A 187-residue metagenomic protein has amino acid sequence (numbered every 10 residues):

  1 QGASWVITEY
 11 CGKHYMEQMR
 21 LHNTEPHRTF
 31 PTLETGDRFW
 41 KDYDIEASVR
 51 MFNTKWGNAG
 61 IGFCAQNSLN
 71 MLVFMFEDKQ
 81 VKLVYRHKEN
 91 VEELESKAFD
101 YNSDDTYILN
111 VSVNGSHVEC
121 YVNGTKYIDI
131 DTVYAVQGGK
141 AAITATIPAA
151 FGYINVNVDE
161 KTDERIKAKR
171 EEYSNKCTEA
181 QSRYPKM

Functional and structural regions predicted by a protein language model:
Q1-T29, C177-Y184: Extracellular glycan-recognition surfaces and repeat-rich motifs
R20-V91: Secretory/extracellular carbohydrate-interaction modules and structurally similar beta-sandwich "look-alikes"
F30-R38, I61, E95-Y101, I130-D131 (+1 more regions): Beta-strand-rich interaction surfaces with strong enrichment in secreted/lumenal proteins
I45-A47, D104-V122: Short tryptophan-centered beta-strand motifs in secreted/extracellular beta-sheet-rich domains of glycan-recognition
H87-I108: Short, aromatic/His-centered strand-loop micro-motif at the edge of beta-sheets
I130-N155: Flexible glycan-contacting loops in extracellular carbohydrate-active proteins
D163-M187: Activation corresponds to long, low-complexity, non-globular regions
